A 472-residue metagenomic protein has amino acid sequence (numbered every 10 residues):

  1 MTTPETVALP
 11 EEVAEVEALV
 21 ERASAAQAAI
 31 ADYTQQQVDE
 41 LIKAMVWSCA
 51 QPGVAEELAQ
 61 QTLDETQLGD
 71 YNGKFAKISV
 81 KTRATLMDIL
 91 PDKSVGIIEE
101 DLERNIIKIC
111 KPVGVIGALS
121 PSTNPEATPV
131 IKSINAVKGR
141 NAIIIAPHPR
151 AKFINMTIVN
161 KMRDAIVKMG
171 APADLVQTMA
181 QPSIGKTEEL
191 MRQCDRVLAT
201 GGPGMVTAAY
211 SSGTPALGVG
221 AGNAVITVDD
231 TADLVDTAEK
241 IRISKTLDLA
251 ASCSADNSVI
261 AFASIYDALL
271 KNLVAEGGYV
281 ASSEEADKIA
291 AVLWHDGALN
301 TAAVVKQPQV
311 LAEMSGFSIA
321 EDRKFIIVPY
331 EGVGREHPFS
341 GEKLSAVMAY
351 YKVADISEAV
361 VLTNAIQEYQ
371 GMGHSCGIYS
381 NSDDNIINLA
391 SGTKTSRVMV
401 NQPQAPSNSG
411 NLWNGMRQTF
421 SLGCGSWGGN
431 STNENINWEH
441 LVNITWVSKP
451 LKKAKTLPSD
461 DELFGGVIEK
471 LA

Functional and structural regions predicted by a protein language model:
M1-I107, N135, A275: N-terminal Rossmann-like NAD(P)+-binding subdomain of aldehyde/semialdehyde dehydrogenases
T3, A31, F317-A472: Conserved C-terminal structural/oligomerization subdomain of aldehyde/semialdehyde dehydrogenase
T3, L9-V13, V130-I131, V206-G334: ALDH superfamily catalytic-core signature
L19-E21, G218-G220, D248-C253, H337-L344 (+1 more regions): Short, flexible turn/loop "capping" segments at secondary-structure junctions
V20, S24-Q27, A31-T34, I42-G53 (+12 more regions): Structural signal for hydrophobic packing residues in well-ordered secondary-structure cores of soluble enzyme domains
D32-Q37, E57-A59, P172-V176, L249-C253 (+5 more regions): Flexible, glycine/charged-enriched surface loops at secondary-structure junctions
S94-D236: Rossmann-like NAD(P) dinucleotide-binding subdomain of oxidoreductase/dehydrogenase enzymes
